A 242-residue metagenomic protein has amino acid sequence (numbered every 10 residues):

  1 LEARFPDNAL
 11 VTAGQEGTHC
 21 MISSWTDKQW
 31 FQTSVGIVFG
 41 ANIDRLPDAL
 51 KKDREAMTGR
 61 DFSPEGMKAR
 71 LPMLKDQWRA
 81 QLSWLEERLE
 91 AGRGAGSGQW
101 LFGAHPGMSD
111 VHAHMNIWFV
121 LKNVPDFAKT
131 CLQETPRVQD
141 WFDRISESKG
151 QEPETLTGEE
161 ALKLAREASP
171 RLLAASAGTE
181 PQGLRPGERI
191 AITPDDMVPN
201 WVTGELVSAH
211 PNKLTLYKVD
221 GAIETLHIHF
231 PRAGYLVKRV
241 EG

Functional and structural regions predicted by a protein language model:
L1-A56, A91, L184, P194 (+2 more regions): GST-like domain detector, emphasizing the conserved glutathione-binding G-site in the N-terminal thioredoxin-like
V11, F102, E154-T155: Short, hydrophobic secondary-structure boundary micro-motifs
S24-E147: GST-like fold's C-terminal all-alpha helical module
H105, N116, G158-A161, D195: Histidine- and/or cysteine-centered catalytic micro-motif in compact active-site loops
P106-M108, L184-G187: Short gly/pro-enriched beta-turn/loop segments at secondary-structure junctions
E147-P153: Internal helical hairpin/lid segments
E154-P186: Mixed-charge, Lys/Arg-rich low-complexity intrinsically disordered regions
